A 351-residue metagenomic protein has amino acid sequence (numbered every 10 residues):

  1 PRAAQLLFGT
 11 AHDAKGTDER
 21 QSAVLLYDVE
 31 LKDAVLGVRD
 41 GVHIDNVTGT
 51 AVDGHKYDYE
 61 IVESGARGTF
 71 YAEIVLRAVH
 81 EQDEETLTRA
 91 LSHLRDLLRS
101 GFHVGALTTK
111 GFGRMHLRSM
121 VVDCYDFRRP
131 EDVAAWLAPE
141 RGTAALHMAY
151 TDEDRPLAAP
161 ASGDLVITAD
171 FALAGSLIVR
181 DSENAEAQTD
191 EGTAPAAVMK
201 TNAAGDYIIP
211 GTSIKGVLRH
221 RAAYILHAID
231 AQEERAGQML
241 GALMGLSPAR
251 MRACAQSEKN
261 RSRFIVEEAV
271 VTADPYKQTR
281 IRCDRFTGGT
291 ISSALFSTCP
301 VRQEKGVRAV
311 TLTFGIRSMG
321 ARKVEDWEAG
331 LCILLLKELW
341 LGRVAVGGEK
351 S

Functional and structural regions predicted by a protein language model:
P1-S351: Small/polar/charged residue-enriched interaction surfaces, especially the RNA/DNA-contacting tracks of RNP/CRISPR
